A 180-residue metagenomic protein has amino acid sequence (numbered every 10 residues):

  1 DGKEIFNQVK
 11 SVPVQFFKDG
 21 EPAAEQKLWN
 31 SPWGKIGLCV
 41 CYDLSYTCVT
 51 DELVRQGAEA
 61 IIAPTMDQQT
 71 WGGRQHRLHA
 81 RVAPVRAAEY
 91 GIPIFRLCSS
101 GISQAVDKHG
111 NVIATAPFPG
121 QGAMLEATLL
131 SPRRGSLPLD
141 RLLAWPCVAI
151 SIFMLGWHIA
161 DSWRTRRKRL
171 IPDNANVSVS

Functional and structural regions predicted by a protein language model:
D1-Q56, P138-L139: Active-site catalytic loop in hydrolytic enzyme cores
F6, V12, Q68-R74, T128-L143: Repeat-unit-sized solenoid/scaffold elements
Q15, D19, T65, Q69 (+2 more regions): Secondary-structure transition/capping residues
F17, K35-E126: CN hydrolase (nitrilase-like) catalytic-core segments centered on the catalytic cysteine and neighboring Lys/Glu
P32, R86-V179: C-terminal beta-strand edge segments of enzyme domains
H79-R81, V177-S180: Charged, low-complexity, helix-prone segments enriched in Lys/Glu/Asp/Gln
